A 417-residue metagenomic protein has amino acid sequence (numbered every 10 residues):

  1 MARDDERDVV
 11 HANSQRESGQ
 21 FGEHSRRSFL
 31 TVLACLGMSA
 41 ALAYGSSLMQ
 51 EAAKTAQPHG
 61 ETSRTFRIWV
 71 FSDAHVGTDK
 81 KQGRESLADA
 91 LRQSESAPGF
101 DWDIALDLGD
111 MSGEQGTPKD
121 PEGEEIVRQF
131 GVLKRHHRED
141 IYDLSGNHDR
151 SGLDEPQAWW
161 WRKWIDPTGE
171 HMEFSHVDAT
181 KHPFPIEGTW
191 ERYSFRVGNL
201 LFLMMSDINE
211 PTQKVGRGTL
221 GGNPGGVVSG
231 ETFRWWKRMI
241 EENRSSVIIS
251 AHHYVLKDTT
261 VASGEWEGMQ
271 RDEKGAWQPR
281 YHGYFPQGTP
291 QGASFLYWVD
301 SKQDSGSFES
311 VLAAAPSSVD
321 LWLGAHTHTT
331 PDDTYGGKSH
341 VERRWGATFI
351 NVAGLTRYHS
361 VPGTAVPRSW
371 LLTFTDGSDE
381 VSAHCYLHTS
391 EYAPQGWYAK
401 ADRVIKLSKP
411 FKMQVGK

Functional and structural regions predicted by a protein language model:
M1-H24, V32-M38, L42, E51: N-terminal secretory signal peptides
A52-P121: N-terminal active-site segment of His-dependent metallophosphoesterases
I68-V70, A105-D107, D143, S250 (+1 more regions): Residue-level marker for buried hydrophobic side chains located in beta-strands that build the well-ordered beta-sheet
D73, G109-D110, G146-N147, H253 (+1 more regions): Active-site glycine-centered loops adjacent to acidic/histidine catalytic or metal-binding residues that shape
V76-Q82, P211-V215, T259, Y358-P362 (+1 more regions): Short, solvent-exposed loop/turn elements at domain surfaces
S94-I104, R135-H136, R196, L201-M204 (+1 more regions): His/acidic metal-ligating clusters that form di-metal
G116-E242, D332-L355, P367-T373: Extended active-site neighborhood of metal-dependent phosphoesterases/phosphodiesterases
T329-K417: Binuclear metal-dependent phosphoesterase catalytic core
